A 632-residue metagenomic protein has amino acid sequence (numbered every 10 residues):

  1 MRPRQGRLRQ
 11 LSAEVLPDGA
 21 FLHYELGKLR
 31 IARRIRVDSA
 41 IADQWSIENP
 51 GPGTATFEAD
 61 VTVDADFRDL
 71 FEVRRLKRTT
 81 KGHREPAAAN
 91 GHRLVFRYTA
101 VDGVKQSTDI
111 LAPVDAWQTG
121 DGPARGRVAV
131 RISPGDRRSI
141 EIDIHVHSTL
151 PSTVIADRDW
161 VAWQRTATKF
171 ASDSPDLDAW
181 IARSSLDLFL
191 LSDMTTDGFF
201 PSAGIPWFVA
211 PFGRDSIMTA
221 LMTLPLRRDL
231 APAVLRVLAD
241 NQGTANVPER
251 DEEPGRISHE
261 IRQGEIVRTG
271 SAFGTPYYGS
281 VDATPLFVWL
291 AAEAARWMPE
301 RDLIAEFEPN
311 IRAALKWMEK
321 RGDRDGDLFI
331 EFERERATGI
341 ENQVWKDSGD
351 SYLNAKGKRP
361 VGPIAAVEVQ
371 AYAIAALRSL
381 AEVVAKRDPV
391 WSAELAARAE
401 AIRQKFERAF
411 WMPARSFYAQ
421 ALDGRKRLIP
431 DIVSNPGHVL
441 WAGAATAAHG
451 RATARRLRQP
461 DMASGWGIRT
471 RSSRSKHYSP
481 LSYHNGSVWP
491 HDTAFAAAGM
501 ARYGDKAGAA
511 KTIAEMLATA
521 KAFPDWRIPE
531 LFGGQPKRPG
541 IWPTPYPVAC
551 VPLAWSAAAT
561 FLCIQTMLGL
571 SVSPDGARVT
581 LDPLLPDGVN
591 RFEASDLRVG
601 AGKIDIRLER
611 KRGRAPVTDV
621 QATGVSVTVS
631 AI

Functional and structural regions predicted by a protein language model:
L16-D38: Low-complexity, acidic Ser/Thr/Pro/Gly-rich terminal tails and inter-domain linkers that flank the onset of structured
F21, A171-P211, V237-Y278, D323-A365 (+7 more regions): Extended glycan-interaction surfaces of carbohydrate-active proteins
L29-R30, V37-A42, N49-P211, R301-A305 (+6 more regions): Acidic/polar, glycine-enriched structural segments that form the non-catalytic walls/loops of the carbohydrate-binding
A55-T56, R131-S133, S139, V383-P413 (+4 more regions): Beta-rich accessory regions
V154-D159, D176-R183, R227-N241, E300-E319 (+7 more regions): Extended, well-ordered alpha-helical scaffold segments
D215-N246, N435-A447, T493-A509, I513-M516: Alpha-helical support elements that line or immediately flank enzyme active sites and cofactor-binding pockets
T284, V288-A291, Q370, L377 (+1 more regions): TPR repeat positional signature
A549-V589, E593: Catalytic cores of secreted or luminal carbohydrate-active enzymes
